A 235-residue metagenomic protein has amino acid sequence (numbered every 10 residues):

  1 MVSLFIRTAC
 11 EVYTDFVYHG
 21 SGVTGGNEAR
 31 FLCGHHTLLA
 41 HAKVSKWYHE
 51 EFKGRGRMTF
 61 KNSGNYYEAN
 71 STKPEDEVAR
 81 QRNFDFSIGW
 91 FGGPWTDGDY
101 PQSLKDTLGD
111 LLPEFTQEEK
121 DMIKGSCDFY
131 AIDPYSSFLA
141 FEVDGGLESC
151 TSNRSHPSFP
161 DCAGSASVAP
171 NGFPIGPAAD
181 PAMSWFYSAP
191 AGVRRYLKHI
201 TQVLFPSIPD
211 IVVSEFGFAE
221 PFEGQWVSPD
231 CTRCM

Functional and structural regions predicted by a protein language model:
M1-M235: Active-site region of glycoside hydrolase catalytic domains
